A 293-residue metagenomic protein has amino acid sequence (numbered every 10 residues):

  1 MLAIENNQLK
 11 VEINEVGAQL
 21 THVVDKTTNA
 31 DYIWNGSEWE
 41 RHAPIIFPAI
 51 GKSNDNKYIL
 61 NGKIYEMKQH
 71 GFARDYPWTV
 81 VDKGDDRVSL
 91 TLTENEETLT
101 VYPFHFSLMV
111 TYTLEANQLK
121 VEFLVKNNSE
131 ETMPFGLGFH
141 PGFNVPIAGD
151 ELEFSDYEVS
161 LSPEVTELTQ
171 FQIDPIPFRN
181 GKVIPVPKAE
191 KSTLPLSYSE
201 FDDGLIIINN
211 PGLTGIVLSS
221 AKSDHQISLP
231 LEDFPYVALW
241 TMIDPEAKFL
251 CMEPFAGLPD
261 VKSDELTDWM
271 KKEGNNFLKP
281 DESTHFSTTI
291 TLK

Functional and structural regions predicted by a protein language model:
M1-K57, I64-M67, G212-D233, T284-L292: Beta-strand-rich N-terminal accessory domains
I13, F123-S129, T241: Asparagine-centered strand-capping/turn motif at beta-strand->loop junctions
G17-A18, P103-S107, L114-K120, E130-T132 (+2 more regions): Coil-to-beta-strand transition motifs
M67-A116: Extended, loop-rich substrate-binding clefts of extracytoplasmic carbohydrate-active enzymes
L124-E151: Acidic (Asp/Glu-rich), glycine- and aromatic
G149-L231: Active-site/ligand-binding surface loops and adjacent short beta/alpha elements that line catalytic pockets across
Q226-K293: Active-site pocket scaffolds in enzymes
